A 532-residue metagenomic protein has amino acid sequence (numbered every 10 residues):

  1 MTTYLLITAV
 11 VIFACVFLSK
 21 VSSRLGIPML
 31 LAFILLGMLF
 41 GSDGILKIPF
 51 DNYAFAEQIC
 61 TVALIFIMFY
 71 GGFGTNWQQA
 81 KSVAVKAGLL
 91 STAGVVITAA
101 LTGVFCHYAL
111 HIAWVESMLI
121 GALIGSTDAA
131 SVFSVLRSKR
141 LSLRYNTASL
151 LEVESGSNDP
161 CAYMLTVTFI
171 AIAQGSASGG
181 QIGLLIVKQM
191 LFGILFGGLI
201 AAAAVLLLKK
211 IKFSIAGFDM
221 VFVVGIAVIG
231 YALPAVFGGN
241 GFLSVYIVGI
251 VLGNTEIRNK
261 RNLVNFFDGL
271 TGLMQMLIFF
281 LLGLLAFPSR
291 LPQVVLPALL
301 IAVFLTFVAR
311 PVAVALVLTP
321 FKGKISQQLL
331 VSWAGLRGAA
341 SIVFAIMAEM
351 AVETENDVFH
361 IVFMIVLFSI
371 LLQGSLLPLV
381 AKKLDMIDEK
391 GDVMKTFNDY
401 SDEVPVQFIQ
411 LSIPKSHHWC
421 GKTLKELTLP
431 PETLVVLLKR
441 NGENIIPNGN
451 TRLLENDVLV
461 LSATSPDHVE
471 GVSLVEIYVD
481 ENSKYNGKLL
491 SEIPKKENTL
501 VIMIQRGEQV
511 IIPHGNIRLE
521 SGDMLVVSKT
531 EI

Functional and structural regions predicted by a protein language model:
M1-K390, M394, E403: Transmembrane helical cores of multi-pass secondary ion antiporters/exchangers
V312, T319-L330, A340-I532: Cytosolic regulatory regions of ion transport systems
